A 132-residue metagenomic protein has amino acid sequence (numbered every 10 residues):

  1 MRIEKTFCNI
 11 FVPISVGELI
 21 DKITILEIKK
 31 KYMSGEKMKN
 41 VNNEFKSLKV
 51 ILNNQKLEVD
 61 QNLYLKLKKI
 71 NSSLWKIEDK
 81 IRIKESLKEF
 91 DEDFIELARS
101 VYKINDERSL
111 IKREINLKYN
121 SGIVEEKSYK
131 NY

Functional and structural regions predicted by a protein language model:
M1-Y132: Extended, charge-rich alpha-helical interface modules
